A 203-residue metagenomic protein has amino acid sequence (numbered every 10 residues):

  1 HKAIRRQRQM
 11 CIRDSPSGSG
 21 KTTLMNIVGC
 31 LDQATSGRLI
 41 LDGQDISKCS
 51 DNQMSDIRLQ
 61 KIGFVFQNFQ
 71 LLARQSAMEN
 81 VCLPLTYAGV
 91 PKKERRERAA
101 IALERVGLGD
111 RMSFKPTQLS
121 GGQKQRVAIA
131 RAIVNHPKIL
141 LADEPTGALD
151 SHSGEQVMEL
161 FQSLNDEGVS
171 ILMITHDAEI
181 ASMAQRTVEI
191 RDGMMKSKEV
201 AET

Functional and structural regions predicted by a protein language model:
H1-R8, I12: Single conserved hydrophobic/aromatic residue that forms the stacking wall/gate of nucleotide- or nucleobase-binding
G29: Helix-to-loop junction immediately C-terminal to a conserved catalytic motif
G37-D45, S151: Conserved ABC transporter NBD signature motif
Q44-D45, T86, K93-D110: Conserved ABC ATPase "signature" region
Q75-L83: Short coil-to-helix segment of the ABC ATPase nucleotide-binding domain corresponding to the Q-loop/switch region
K115-Q125: Conserved ABC ATPase signature
H136: Conserved catalytic motifs of ABC-family nucleotide-binding domains
